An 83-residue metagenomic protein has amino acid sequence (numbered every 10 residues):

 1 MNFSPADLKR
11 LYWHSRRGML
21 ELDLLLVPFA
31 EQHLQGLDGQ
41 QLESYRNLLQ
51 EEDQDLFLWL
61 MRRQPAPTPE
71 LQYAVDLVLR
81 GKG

Functional and structural regions predicted by a protein language model:
N2-E43, N47-G83: Positively charged, polar, low-complexity stretches
